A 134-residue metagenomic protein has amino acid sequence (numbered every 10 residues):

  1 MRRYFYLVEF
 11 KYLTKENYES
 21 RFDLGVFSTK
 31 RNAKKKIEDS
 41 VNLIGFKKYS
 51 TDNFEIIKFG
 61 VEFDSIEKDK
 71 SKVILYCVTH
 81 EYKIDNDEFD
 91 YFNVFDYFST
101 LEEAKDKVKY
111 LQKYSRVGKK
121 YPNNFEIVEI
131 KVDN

Functional and structural regions predicted by a protein language model:
R3-F5, L24, Y97, E129-K131: Generic alpha-helical hydrophobic packing signal
R3-T14, K72-I84: A short beta-strand micro-motif
V8, A33, I37, V78-T79 (+1 more regions): Low-complexity, intrinsically disordered tandem-repeat tracts enriched in small residues
F10, T29, I56, T79-H80 (+2 more regions): Extended, low-complexity, intrinsically disordered tandem-repeat tracts enriched in acidic/polar residues
K11-L24, K30-I44, K48: N-terminal interaction modules that seed assembly of large macromolecular complexes
E16, R31, E81, N86 (+2 more regions): Serine/threonine-rich, low-complexity intrinsically disordered segments
Y18-R31, F89-E102: A short, exposed loop/beta-hairpin motif centered on an aromatic-Gly-Thr core
D39-V73, Y82-K83, F92-N93, K105-N134: Short, mixed-charge low-complexity intrinsically disordered segments
